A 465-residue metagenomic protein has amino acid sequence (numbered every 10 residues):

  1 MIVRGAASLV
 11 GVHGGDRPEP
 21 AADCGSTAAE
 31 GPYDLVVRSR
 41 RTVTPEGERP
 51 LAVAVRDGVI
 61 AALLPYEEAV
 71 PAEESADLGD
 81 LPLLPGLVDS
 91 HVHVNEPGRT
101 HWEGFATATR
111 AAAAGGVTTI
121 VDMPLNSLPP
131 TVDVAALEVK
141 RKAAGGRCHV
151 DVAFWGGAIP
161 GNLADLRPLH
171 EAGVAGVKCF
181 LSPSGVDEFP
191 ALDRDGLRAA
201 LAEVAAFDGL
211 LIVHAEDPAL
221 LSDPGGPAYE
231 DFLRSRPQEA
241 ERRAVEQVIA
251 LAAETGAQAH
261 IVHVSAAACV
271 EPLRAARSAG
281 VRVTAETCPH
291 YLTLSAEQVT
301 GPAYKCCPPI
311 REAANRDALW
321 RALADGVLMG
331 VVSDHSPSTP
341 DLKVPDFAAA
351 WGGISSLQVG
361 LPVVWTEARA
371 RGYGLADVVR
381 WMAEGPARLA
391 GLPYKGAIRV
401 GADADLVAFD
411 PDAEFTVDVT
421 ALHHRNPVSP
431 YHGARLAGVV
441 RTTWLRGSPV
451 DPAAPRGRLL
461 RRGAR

Functional and structural regions predicted by a protein language model:
L9, G15-P85: Histidine-rich, glycine-flanked metal-binding segment
R40, V53, G58, D80 (+16 more regions): Divalent metal-coordination and catalytic microenvironments
L81-A143, R147: Metal-associated gating/positioning segment near the N- to mid-region
P97, M123-H149, F154-G161, P168 (+2 more regions): Active-site loop-to-helix "anion-binding N-cap" substructures in soluble metabolic enzymes
V134-V150, L197-V213, V359: Alpha-helix-loop-beta-strand connector modules within alpha/beta enzyme cores
A164-C179, G185-V331: Histidine/acidic residue-rich metal-binding segments in metalloenzymes
E230-Q258, A303, A324-V331, S336-D412: His/Asp/Glu-enriched, well-ordered alpha-helical/loop segment that forms or immediately abuts the divalent-metal
D346, V400-A464: C-terminal cap of metal-dependent C-N hydrolases
